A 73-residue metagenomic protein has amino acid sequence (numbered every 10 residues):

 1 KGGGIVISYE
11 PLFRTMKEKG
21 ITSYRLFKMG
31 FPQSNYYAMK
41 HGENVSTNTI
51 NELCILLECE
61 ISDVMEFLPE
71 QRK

Functional and structural regions predicted by a protein language model:
K1-Y24: A short, Lys/Arg-rich alpha-helix, primarily the initiator
T15, M29-G30, M39, F67: Residues in the recognition helix of alpha-helical DNA-binding motifs
M16, F27, C54: The alpha-helix within a helix-turn-helix
R25, N35-Y37, D63: Residues in the helix-turn-helix
F31-V45: Recognition helix of helix-turn-helix/homeodomain-like DNA-binding domains that insert into the DNA major groove
G42-I55: Short, basic-rich loop-to-helix N-cap that marks the start of a DNA-contacting helix
E58-K73: Short C-terminal boundary/hinge segments that cap the last helix of small helical domains
